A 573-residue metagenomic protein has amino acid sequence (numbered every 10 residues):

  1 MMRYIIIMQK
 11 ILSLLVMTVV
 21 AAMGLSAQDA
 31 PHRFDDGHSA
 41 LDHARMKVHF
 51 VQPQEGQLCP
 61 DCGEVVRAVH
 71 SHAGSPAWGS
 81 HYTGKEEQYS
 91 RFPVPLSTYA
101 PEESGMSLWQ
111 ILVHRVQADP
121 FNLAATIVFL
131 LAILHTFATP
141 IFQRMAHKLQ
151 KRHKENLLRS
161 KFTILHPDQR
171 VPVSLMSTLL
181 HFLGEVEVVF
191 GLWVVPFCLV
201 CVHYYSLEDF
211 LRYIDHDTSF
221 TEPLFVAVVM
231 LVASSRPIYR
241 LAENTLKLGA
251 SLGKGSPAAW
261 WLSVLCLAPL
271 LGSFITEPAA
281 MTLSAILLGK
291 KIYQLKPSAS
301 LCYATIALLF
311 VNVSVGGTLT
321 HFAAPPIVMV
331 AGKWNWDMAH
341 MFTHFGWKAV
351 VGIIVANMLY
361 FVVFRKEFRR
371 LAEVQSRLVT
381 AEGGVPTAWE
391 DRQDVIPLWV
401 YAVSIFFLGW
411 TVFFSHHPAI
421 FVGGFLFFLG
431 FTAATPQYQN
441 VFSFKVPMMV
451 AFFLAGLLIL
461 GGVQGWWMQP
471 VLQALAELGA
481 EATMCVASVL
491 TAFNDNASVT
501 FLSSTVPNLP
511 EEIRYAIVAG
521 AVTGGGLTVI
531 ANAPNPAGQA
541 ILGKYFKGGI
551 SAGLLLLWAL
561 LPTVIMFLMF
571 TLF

Functional and structural regions predicted by a protein language model:
V16, A124-I127, A132-K148, S300 (+4 more regions): Juxtamembrane and boundary regions of transmembrane helices in multi-pass small-molecule transporters and channels
S26-Q117, D209: Low-complexity, proline/glycine-enriched hydrophobic segments characteristic of transmembrane helices
L112-P120, T178-E187, E208-P223, M338-K348 (+4 more regions): Interfacial loop-to-helix junctions that mark the boundaries of transmembrane helices in multi-pass membrane
A124-R144, E185-H203, S219-L231, L283 (+4 more regions): Hydrophobic mid-bilayer segments of alpha-helices in multi-pass membrane transport proteins, especially secondary
L157, A356-S415, F421-F425: Long, contiguous bundles of hydrophobic transmembrane helices that form the permeation core of multi-pass
H166, H203-D217, P237-E243, V403-S504 (+1 more regions): Transmembrane helical segments that form the transport core of multi-pass membrane transport proteins
V229-R236, G255-S256, L267-A279, V311-T320 (+3 more regions): Helix-loop-helix module between adjacent transmembrane segments
G253-K254, A258-V315, M329, F501-A519 (+2 more regions): Hydrophobic transmembrane alpha-helices that form the pore/transport pathway of multi-pass ion and small-solute
